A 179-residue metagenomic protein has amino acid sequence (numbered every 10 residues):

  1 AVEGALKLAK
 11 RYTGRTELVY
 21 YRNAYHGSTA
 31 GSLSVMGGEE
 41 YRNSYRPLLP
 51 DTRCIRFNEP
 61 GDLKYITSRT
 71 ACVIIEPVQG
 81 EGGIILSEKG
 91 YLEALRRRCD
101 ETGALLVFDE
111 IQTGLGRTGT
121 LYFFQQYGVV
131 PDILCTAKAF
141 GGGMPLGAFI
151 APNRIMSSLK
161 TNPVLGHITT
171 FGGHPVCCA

Functional and structural regions predicted by a protein language model:
A1-A179: Conserved N-terminal phosphate-binding loop of PLP-dependent enzymes in the Aspartate aminotransferase
